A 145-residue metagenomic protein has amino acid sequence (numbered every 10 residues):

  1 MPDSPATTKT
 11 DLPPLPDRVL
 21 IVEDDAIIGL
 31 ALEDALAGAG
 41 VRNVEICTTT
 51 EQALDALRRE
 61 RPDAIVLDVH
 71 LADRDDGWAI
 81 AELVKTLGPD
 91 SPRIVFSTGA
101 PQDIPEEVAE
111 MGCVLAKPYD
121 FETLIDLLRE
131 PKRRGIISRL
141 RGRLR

Functional and structural regions predicted by a protein language model:
M1-L20, I27, K85, C113 (+1 more regions): Non-catalytic signal-transmission and effector/linker regions of two-component phosphorelay proteins
A26-E45: Two-component/phosphorelay signaling modules centered on CheY-like receiver
E33, I46-A64: Acidic, metal-coordinating helix/loop segments flanking the phosphotransfer/catalytic sites of two-component signaling
T49, D75-A79: Acidic catalytic/metal-coordinating carboxylates
R61-D63, L87-I94: His-Asp phosphorelay/catalytic-motif detector in bacterial-type signaling
D68-H70: Active-site residues of response regulator receiver
W78-D90: Short amphipathic alpha-helix used as the core "switch/output" element in two-component signaling
S97-T98: Hydrophobic/aromatic residues positioned on beta-strands within the core alpha/beta folds
